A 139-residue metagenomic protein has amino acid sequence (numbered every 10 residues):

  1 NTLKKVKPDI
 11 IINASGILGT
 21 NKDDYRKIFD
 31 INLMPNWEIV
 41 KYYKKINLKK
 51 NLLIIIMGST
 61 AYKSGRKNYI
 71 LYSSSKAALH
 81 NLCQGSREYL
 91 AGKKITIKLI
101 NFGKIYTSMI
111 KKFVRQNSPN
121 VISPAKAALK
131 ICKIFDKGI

Functional and structural regions predicted by a protein language model:
N1-K7: Conserved amphipathic alpha-helix within the SDR
D9-I12, R26, K50-M57, T96-K98: Conserved catalytic-site loops of classical short-chain dehydrogenases/reductases
I17, K22-F29: Substrate-binding pocket helix/loop in short-chain dehydrogenase/reductase
L18-N21, L53-A78, C83-Q84, E88-A91 (+1 more regions): Catalytic loop of short-chain dehydrogenase/reductase
V40-K41, Q84: A short, exposed helix-loop element centered on a Lys and neighboring polar residues
L99-I100, R115-I139: C-terminal helical subdomain
N101-K112: Short, flexible catalytic-loop segment of classical short-chain dehydrogenase/reductase
